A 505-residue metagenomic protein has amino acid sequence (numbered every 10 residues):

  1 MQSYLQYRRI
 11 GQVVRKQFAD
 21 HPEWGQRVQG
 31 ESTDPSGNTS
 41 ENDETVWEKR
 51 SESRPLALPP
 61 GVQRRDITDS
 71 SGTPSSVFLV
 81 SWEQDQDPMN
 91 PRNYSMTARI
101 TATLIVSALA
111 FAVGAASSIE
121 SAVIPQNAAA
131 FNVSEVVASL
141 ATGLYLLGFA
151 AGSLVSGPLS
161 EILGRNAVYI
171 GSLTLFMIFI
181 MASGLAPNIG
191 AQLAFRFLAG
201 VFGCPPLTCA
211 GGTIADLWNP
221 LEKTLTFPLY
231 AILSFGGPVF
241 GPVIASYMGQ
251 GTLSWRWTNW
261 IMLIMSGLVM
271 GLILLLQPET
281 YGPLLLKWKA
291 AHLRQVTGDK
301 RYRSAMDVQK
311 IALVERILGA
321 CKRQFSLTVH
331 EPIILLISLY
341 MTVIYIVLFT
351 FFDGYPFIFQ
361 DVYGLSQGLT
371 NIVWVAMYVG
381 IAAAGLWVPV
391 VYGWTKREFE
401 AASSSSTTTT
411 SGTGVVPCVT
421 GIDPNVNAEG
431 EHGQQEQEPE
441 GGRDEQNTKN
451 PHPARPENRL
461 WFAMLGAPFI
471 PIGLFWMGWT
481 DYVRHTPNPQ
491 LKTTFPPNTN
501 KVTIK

Functional and structural regions predicted by a protein language model:
M1-S95, Y281-A320, W394-E457: Intrinsically disordered, low-complexity terminal tails of fungal membrane proteins
A98-E135, F351-P356: Extracytoplasmic
A116, F131-N132, V155, L163-G164 (+5 more regions): Helix-breaking motifs and short loop linkers at transmembrane-helix boundaries and internal kinks in secondary membrane
S121, S326-V379, G385: Extracytoplasmic gate region of multi-pass secondary transporters
A151-G190: Conserved MFS/SLC helix-loop-helix module at the cytosolic interface between two early adjacent transmembrane helices
A167-M181, S403-S406, G412, N447-T448 (+2 more regions): Structural signature of the two symmetry-related core transmembrane helices
F195-L233: Cytoplasmic helix-loop-helix junction between adjacent transmembrane helices in 12-TM secondary transporters
E222-Q250, M265-S266, G380-G385: Glycine-rich segments within core transmembrane alpha-helices of 12-TM secondary carriers
